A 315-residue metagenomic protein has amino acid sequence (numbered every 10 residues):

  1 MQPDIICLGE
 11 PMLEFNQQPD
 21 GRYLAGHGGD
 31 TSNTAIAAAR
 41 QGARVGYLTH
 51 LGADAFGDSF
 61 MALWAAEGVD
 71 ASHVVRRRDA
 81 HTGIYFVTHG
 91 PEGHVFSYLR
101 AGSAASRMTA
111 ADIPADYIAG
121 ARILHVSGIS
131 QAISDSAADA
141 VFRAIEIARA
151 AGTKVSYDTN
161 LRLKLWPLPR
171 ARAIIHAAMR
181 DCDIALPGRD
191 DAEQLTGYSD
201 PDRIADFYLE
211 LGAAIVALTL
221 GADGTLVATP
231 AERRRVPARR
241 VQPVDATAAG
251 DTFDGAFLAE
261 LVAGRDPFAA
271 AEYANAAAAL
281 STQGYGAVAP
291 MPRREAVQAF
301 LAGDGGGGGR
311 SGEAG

Functional and structural regions predicted by a protein language model:
M1-D4, E146-A150, G197-G315: Conserved phosphate-binding/catalytic region of the ribokinase-like
M1-D70, V244, G315: Glycine-rich phosphate/adenosyl-contacting loop at the front of the ribokinase-like
F15-G21, V126, E232-V241: Glycine/charged-rich beta-loop-alpha catalytic/anionic-binding loops adjacent to active sites
R44-G128, A299-G303, G312-G315: Conserved N-terminal subdomain of the carbohydrate kinase-like
R44-V45, A71, V155, V216 (+1 more regions): Hydrophobic anchor at the start of a short beta-strand that flanks the dinucleotide cofactor-binding loop
I123, I129-D206, D223-G224: Conserved beta-alpha-beta core of the PfkB/ribokinase-like small-molecule kinase fold
